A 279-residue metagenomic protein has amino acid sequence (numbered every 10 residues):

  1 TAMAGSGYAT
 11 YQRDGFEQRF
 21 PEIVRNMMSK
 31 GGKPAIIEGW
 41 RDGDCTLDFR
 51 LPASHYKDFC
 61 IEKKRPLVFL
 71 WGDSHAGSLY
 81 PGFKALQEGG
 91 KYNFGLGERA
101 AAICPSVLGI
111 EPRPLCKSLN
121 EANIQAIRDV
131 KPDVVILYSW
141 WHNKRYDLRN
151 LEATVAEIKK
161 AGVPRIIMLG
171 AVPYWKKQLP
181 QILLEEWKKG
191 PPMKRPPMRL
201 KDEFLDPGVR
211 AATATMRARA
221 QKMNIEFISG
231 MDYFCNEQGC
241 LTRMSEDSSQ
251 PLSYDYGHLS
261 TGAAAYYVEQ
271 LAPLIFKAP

Functional and structural regions predicted by a protein language model:
T1-P279: Extracellular/periplasmic envelope-modification machinery, especially enzymes that add or remove acyl/ester groups on
